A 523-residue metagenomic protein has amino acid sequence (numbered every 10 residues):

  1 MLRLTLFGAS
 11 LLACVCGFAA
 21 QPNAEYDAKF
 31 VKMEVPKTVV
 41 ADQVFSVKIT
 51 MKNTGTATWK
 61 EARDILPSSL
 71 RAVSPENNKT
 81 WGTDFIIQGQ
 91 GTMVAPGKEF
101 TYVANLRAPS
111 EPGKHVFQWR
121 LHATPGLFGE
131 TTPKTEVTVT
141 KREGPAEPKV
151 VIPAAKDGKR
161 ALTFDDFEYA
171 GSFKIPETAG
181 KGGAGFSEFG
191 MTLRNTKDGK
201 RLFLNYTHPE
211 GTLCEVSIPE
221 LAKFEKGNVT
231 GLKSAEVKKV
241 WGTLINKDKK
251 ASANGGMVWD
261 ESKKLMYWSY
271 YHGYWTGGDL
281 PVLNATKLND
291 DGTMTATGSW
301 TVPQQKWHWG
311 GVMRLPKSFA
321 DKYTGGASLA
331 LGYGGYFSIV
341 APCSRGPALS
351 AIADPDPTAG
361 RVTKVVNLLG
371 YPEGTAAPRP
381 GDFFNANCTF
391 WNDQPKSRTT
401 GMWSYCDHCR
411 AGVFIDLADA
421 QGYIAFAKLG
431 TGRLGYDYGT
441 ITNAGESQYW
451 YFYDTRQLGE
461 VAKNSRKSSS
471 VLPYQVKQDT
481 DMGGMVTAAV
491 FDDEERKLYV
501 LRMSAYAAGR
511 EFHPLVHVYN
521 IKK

Functional and structural regions predicted by a protein language model:
Q21-V39: Low-complexity, acidic Ser/Thr/Pro/Gly-rich terminal tails and inter-domain linkers that flank the onset of structured
D27-F30, V73-G89: Short beta-strand and strand-turn-strand segments in soluble, beta-rich domains
V35-K37, I86-V94, N105-R107: Beta-strand-rich interaction surfaces with strong enrichment in secreted/lumenal proteins
M51-G55: Asparagine-centered strand-capping/turn motif at beta-strand->loop junctions
T56-K79, L121-H122: Short acidic, flexible loop segments centered on an aromatic residue
R107-G113: Short, surface-exposed loop/turn segments at beta-strand-coil junctions that are enriched for proline with nearby
P125-P133: Beta-sandwich strand segments
P148-K523: Sequence/structural signature of beta-propeller domains
